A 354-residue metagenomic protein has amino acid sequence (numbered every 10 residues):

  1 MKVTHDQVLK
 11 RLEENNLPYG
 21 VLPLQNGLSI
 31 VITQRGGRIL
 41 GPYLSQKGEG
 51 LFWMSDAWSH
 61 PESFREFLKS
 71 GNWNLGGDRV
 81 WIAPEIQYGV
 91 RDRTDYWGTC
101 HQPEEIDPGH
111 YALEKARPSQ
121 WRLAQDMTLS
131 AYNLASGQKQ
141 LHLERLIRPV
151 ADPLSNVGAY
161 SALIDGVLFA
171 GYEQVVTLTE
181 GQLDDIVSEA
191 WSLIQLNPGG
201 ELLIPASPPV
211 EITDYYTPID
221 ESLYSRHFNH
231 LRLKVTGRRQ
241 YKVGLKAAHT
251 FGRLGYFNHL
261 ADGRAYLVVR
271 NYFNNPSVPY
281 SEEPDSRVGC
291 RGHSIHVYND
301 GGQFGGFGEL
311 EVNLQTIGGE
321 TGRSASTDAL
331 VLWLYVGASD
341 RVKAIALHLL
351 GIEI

Functional and structural regions predicted by a protein language model:
M1-E173, T177, G181-R232, G237-I354: Surface-exposed acidic/polar loop and edge beta-strand patches at domain peripheries
